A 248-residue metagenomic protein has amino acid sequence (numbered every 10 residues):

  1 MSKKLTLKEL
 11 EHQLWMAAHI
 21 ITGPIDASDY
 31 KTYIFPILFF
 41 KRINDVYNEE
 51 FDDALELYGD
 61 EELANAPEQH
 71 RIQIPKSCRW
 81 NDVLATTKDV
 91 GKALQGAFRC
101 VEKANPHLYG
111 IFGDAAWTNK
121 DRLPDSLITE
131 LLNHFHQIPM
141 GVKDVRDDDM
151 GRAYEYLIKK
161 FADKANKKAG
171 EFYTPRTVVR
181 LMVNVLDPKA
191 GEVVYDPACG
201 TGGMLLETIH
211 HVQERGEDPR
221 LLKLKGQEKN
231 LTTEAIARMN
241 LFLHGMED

Functional and structural regions predicted by a protein language model:
M1-A190: Non-catalytic, mostly N-terminal accessory regions of nucleic-acid modification and defense proteins
K168-D248: Conserved S-adenosyl-L-methionine
